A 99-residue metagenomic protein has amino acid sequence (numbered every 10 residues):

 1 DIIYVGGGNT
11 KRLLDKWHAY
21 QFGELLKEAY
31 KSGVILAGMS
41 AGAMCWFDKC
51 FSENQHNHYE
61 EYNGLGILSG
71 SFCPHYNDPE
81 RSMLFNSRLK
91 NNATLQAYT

Functional and structural regions predicted by a protein language model:
D1-R12, Q96-Y98: Extended, subdomain-level signal for the structured scaffold at the beginning of enzyme domains
Y4-G6, L14-K16, G23-M83: Class I SAM-dependent methyltransferase SAM-binding "motif I" and its flanking Rossmann-like core
G33-V34, A93-L95: Short active-site oxyanion
P74-N77, N86-L89, T99: A conserved mid-domain beta-alpha-beta active-site/ligand-binding segment of alpha/beta enzyme cores
